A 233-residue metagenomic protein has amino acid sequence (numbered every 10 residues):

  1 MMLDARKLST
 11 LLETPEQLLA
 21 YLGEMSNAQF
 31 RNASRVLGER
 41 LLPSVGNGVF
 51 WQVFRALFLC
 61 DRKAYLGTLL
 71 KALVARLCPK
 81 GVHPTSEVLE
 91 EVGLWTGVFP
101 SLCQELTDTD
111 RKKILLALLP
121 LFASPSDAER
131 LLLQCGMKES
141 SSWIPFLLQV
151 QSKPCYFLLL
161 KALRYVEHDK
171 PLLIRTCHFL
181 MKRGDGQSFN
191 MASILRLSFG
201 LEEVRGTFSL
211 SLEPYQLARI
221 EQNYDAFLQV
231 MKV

Functional and structural regions predicted by a protein language model:
M1-V233: Non-catalytic all-alpha helical scaffold/repeat segments
